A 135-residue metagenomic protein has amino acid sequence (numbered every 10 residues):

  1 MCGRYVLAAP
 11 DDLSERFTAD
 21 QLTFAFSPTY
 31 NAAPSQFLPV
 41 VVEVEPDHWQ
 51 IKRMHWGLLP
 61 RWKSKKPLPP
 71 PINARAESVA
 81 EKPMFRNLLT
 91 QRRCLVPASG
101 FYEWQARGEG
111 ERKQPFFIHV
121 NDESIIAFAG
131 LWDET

Functional and structural regions predicted by a protein language model:
M1-T135: Short linear sequence motif anchored by a di-proline
